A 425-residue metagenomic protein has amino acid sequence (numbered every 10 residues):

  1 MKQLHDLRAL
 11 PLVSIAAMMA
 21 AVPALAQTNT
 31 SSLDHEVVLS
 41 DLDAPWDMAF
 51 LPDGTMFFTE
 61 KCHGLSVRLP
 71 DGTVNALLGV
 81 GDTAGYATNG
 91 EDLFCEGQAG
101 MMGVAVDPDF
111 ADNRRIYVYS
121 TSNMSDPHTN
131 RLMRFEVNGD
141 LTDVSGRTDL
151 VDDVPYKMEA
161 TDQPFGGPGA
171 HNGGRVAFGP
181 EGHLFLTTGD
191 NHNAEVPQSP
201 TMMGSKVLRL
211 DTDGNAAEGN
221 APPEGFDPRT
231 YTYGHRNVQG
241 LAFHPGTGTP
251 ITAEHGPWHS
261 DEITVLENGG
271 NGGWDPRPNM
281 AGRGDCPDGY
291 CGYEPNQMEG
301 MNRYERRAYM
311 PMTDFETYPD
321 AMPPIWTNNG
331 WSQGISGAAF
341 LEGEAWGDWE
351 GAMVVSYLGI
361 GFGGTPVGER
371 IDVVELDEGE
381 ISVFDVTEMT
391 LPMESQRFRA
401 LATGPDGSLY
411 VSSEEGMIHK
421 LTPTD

Functional and structural regions predicted by a protein language model:
K2-L12: Bacterial N-terminal signal peptides that target proteins for export
P11-A21: Bacterial N-terminal signal peptides
V22-A26: Sec/Tat signal peptide C-region and signal peptidase I cleavage site
Q27-E195, G248-T252, G256, W331-G379 (+2 more regions): Acidic, Gly/Ser/Thr-rich repeat motifs that build Ca2+-stabilized beta-propeller blades
D34, T161-D162, D227, T387-M389: Short, flexible loop segments at the rims of nucleotide/cofactor-binding pockets, characterized by
G85-C95, A99-M101, D109-A111, R131 (+2 more regions): Beta-propeller domain segments
G174-V176, G240, R399-L401: Short, surface-exposed beta-strand/loop micro-motifs that present aromatic residues
I381-P405: Conserved blade-ending motifs and adjacent loop-strand segments that build the rim/top face of beta-propeller domains
